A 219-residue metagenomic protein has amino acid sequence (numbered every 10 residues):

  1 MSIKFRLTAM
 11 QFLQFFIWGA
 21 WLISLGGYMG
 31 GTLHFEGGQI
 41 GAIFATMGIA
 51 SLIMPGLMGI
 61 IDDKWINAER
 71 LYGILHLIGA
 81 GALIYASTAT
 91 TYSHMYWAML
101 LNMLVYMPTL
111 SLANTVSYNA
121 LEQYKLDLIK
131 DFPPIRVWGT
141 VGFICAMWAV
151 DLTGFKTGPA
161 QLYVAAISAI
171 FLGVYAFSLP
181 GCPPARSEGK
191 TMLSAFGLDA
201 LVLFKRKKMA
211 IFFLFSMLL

Functional and structural regions predicted by a protein language model:
M1, S178-F215: Juxtamembrane intracellular "pre-TM" segments in multi-pass secondary transporters
M1-G48, K208-L219: Helix-loop boundary and gating motifs at the non-cytosolic
F12, A82, Y92-L110, M217-L218: Hydrophobic core of transmembrane alpha-helices in multi-pass small-molecule transporters, especially MFS/SLC-type
G48-G56, I144: Residue-level signature of mid-helix packing/kink "hotspots" within the transmembrane helices of 12-pass Major
I53-N67, T153-F155: Helix-to-loop junctions at the C-terminal end of transmembrane segments in multipass secondary transporters
R70-I84: Structural signature of the two symmetry-related core transmembrane helices
L100-W138: Cytoplasmic helix-loop-helix junction between adjacent transmembrane helices in 12-TM secondary transporters
Q161-S178: Symmetry-related core transmembrane helices of the 12-TM Major Facilitator Superfamily/SLC fold
